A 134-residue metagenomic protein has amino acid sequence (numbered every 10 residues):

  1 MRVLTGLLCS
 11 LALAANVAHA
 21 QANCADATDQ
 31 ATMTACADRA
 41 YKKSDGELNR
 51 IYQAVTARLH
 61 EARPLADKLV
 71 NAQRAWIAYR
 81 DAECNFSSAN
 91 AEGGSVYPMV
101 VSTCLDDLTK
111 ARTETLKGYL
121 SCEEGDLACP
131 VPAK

Functional and structural regions predicted by a protein language model:
T5-A15: Bacterial N-terminal signal peptides
A18-K134: N-terminal alpha-helical modules
